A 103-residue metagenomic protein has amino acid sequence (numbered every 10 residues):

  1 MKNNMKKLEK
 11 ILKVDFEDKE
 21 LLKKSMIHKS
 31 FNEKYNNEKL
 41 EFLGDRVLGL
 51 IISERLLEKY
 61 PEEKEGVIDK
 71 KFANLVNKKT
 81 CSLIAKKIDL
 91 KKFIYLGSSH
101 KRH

Functional and structural regions predicted by a protein language model:
K2-H103: RNase III-family endoribonuclease catalytic core
